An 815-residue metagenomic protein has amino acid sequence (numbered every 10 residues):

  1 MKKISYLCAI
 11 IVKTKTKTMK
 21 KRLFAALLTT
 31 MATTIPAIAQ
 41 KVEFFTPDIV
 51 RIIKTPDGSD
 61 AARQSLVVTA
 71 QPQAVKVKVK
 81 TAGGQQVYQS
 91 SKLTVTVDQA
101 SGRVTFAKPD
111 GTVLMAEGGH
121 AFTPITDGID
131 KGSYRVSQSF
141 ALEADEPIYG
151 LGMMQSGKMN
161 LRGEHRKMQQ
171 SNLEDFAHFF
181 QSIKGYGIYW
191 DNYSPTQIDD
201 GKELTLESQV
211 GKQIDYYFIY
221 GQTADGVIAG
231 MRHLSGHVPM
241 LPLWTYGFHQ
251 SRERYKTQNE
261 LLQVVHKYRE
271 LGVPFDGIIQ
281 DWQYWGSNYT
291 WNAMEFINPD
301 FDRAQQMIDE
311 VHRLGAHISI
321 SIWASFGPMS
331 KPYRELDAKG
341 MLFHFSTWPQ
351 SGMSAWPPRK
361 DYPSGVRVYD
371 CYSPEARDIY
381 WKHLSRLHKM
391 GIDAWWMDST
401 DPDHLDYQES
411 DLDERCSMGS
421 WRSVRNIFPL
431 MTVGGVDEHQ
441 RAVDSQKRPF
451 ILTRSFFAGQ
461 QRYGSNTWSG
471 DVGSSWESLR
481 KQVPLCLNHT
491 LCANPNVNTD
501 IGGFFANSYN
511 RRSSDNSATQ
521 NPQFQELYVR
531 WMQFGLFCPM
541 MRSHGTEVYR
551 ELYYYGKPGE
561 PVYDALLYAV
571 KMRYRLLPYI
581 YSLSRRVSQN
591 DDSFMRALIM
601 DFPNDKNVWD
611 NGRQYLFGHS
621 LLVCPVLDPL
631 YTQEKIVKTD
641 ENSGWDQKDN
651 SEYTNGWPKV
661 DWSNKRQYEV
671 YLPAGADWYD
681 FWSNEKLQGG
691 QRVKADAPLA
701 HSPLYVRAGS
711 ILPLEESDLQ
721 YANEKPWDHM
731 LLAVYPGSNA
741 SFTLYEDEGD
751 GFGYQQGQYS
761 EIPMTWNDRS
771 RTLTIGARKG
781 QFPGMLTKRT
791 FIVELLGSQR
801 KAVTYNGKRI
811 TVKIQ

Functional and structural regions predicted by a protein language model:
M1-Q40: Bacterial Sec-dependent N-terminal signal peptides
V42, I52, Y88, K92 (+2 more regions): Short, well-ordered beta-strand segments enriched in hydrophobic/aromatic residues
E43-Y88, T123-D127: A low-complexity, Ser/Thr/Gly/Pro-enriched, surface-exposed linker/loop concept that marks segments flanking
T46, D60-Q71, T96-D110, G118-G119 (+1 more regions): Extended Gly/Ser/Thr-rich low-complexity repeat segments, especially those forming or decorating extracellular
A62-V77, K648-N655, Y679-L699, R800-Q815: Solvent-exposed beta-strand/loop surfaces of large extracellular or lumenal domains
Q86-V87, G102-K108, D677-D680: Short polybasic amphipathic segments
T112-A700, R707: Catalytic-domain carbohydrate-binding cleft regions of carbohydrate-active enzymes
V706-R809: Accessory, solvent-exposed terminal regions and/or long lumenal/extracellular loops of proteins
